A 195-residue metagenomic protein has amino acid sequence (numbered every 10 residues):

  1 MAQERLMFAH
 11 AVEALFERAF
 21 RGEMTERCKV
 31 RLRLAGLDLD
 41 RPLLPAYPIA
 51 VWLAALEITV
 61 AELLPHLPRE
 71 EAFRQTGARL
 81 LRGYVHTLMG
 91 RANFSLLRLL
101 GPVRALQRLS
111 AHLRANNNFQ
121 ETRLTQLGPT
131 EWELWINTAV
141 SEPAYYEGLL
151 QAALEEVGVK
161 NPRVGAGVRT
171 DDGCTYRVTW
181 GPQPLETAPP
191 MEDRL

Functional and structural regions predicted by a protein language model:
M1-L67, L195: N-terminal leader/assembly segments
A2-F16, R114-E147, L154-L195: Short terminal or interdomain "cap/linker" segment that borders an active site or interface and mediates
M24-D38, R74, L97, T125 (+1 more regions): Short alpha-helical "patches" and their helix-cap loops
L37-Y145: Amphipathic interaction/junction segments at domain boundaries or subunit interfaces
